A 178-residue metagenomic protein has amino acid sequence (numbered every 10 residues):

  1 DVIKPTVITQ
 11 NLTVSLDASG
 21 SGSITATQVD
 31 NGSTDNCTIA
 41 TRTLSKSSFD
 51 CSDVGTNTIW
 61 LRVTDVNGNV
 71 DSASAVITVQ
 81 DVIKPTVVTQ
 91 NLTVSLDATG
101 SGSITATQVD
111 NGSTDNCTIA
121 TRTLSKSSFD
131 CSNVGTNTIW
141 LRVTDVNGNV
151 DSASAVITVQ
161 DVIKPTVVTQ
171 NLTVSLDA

Functional and structural regions predicted by a protein language model:
D1-A178: Proline-threonine-serine-rich low-complexity tracts
